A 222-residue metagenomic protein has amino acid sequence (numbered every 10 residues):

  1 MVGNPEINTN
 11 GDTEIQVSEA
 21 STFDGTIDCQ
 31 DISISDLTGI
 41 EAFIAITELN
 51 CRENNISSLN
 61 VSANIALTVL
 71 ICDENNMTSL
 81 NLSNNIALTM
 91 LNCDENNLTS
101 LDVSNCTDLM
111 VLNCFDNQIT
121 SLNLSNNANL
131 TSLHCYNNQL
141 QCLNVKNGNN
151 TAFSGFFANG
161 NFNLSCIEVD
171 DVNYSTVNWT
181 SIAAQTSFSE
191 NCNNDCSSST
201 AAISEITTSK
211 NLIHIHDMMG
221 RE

Functional and structural regions predicted by a protein language model:
I7-L59, N64: LRR N-terminal entry segment and analogous cap-like coil->beta motifs
F23-D24, I46, I56, L67 (+9 more regions): Conserved hydrophobic position(s) of the canonical leucine-rich repeat
G25-C29, L49-C51, T68-C72, T89-C93 (+4 more regions): Conserved hydrophobic beta-strand positions in leucine-rich repeat
I32, N54, N75, N96 (+3 more regions): Consensus "Asn ladder" position of solenoid repeat domains
L37-I40, L59, L80, L101 (+3 more regions): Canonical leucine-rich repeat
V61-I65, L82-A87, V103-D108, L124-N129 (+2 more regions): Right-handed parallel beta-helix/beta-solenoid
L133-Y136, Q141-S198: Leucine-rich solenoid repeat scaffolds
S189-R221: Residue-level detector of functionally pivotal "anchor" positions at catalytic/ligand-binding pockets or at interdomain
